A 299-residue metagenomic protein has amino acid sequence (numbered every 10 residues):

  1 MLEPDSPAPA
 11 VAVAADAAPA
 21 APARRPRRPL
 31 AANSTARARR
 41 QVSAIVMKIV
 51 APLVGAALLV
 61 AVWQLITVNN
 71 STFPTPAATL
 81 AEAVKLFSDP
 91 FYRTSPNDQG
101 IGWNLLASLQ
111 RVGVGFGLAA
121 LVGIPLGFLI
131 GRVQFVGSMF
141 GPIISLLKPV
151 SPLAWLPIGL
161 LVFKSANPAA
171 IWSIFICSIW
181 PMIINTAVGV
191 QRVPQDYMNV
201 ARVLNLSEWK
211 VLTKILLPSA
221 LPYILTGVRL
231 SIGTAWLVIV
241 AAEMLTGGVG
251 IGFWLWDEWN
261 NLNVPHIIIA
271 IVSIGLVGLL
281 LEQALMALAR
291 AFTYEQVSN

Functional and structural regions predicted by a protein language model:
M1-V54, Q283-N299: Transmembrane alpha-helical segments of polytopic membrane transport and secretion proteins
A38-V42, I66-G117: Periplasmic/extracellular loop-to-transmembrane helix junction in inner-membrane transport proteins
L80, D98, G102, L106 (+9 more regions): Alpha-helical membrane-protein architecture signal
V114-I144: Transmembrane-helix boundary motif in ABC transporter permease subunits
S145-P181, V188-G189: Generic hydrophobic transmembrane alpha-helix motif, especially the helices
L161, G189-V190, L237-I274, T293-N299: Glycine-rich helix-loop "coupling/hinge" segments at transmembrane-helix boundaries in multipass transporters
W172, I176, W209-A241, P265 (+4 more regions): Transmembrane alpha-helices
P181-G227, L255: Short cytoplasmic-facing helical segments at TM-TM junctions of multi-pass membrane proteins
